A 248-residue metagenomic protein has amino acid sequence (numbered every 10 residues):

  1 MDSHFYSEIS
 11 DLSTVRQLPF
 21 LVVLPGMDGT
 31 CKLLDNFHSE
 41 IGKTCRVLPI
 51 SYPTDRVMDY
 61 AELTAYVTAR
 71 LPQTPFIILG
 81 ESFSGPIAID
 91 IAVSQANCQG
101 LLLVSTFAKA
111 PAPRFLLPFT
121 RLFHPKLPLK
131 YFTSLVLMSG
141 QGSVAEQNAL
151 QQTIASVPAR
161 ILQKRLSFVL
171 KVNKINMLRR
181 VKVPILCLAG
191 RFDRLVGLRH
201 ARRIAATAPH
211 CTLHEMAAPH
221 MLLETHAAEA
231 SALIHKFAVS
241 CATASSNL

Functional and structural regions predicted by a protein language model:
D2-R56: Conserved HGGG/HGGXW glycine-rich cap/lid loop of the alpha/beta-hydrolase fold
N36, V183, G197-A206: Short alpha-helix in the alpha/beta-hydrolase fold that links the catalytic acid
M58-D59, A218-S231: Catalytic histidine-centered segment of alpha/beta-hydrolase-like enzymes
Y60, V93, N97-L127: Flexible "cap/lid" loop of the alpha/beta hydrolase fold
G80-S84, A88: Gly/Ala-rich beta-loop-alpha elbow adjacent to hydrolase catalytic centers
L129-R179: Conserved alpha/beta-hydrolase catalytic His-Asp/Glu region
V181, C187-A189, D193: Short beta-strand/loop motif that positions the catalytic acidic residue of the alpha/beta-hydrolase fold
F192-V196, M221: Acidic catalytic loop of the alpha/beta-hydrolase fold
